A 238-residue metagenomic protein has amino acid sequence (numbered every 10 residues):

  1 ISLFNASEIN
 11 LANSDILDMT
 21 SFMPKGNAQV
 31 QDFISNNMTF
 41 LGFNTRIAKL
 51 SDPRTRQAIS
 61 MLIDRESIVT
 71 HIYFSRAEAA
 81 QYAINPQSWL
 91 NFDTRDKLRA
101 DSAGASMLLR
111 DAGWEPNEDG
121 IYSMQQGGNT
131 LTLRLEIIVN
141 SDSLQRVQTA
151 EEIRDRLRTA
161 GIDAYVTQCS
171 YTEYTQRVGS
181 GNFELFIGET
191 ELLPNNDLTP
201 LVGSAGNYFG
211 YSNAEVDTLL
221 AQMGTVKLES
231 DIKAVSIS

Functional and structural regions predicted by a protein language model:
I1, L131-I137, D155-C169: A local structural motif
I1-E8, P24-K25, P53-R54, E151-A160 (+1 more regions): Short helices/loops that flank or line small-molecule/ion binding pockets
I1-I47, A58, T70, L185 (+1 more regions): Extracellular/periplasmic solute-recognition and catalytic clefts
T20-D32, S180-F183, N195-N207: Ligand-binding "clamshell"
N37-G42, Y82, Q87, N207: Small-molecule pocket liners
S51-D155: Append "and occasionally in soluble cytosolic enzymes with long acidic Gly/Pro-rich linkers
V69, M107, T159, D163-Y174 (+1 more regions): Extracytoplasmic/peripheral linker and loop segments enriched in polar/acidic and small residues with frequent Thr/Pro
